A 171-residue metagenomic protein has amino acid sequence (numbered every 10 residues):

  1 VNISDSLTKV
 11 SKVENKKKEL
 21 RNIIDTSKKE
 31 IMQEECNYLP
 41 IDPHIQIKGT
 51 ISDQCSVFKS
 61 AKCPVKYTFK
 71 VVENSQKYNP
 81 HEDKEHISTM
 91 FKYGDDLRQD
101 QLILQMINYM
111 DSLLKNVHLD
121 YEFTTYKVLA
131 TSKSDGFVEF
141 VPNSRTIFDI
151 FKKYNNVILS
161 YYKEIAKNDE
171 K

Functional and structural regions predicted by a protein language model:
V1-S6: Long, intrinsically disordered, low-complexity regions enriched in Pro/Ser/Thr
V10, E14, E19-K171: Conserved ATP-binding subdomain of kinase catalytic cores across diverse folds
